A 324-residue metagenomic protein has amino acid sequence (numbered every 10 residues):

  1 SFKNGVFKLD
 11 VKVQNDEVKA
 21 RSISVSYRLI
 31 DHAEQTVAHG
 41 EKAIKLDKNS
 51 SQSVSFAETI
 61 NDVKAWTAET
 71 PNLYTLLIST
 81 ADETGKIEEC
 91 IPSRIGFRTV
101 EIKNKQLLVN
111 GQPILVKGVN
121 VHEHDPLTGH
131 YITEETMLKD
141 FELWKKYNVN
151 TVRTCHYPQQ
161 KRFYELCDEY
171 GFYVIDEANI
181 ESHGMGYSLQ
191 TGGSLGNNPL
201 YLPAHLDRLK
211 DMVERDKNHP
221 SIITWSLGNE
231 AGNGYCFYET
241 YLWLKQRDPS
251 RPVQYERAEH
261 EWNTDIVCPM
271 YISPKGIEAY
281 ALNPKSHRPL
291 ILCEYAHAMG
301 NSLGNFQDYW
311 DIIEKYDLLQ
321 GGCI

Functional and structural regions predicted by a protein language model:
S1-K161, E165-L166, Y170-V174, R208 (+3 more regions): Secreted/periplasmic carbohydrate-active enzymes, especially glycoside hydrolases
F141-W144, T151-I324: Substrate-binding/catalytic cleft of secreted carbohydrate-active enzymes, primarily glycoside hydrolases
